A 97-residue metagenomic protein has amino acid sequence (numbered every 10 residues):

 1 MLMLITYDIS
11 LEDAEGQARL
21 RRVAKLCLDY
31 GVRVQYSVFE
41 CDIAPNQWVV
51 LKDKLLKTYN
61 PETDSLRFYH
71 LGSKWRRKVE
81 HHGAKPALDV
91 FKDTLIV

Functional and structural regions predicted by a protein language model:
M1-V34, V38, D42, N46-Q47: Extended, hydrophobic alpha-helical segments
E15, L51, K78: Short acidic, gly/pro-rich beta-turn/loop elements at beta-sheet edges and active-site/ligand-binding grooves
K25-L26, K52-K57, E80-A84: Intrinsically disordered, low-complexity boundary segments flanking structured domains
Q35-G72: Short, intrinsically disordered low-complexity segments
P61-V97: C-terminal structural segments of small proteins and small subunits
